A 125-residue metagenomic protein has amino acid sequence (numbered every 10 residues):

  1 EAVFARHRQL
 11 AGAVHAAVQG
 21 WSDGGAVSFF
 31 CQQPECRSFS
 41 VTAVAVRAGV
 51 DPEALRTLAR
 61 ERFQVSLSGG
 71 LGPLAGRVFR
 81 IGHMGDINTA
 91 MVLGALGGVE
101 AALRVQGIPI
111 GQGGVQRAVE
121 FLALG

Functional and structural regions predicted by a protein language model:
E1-R6, D23-Q33, G70-G72, Q106-R117: Flexible, glycine/charged-enriched surface loops at secondary-structure junctions
A2-V3, A13-A48: Conserved small-domain helix->loop->beta segment predominantly found in fold-type I
Q33, V44-V46, G69-L71, H83-G85: Active-site proximal loops enriched in glycine and acidic residues that flank catalytic Cys/His/Asp and coordinate
R37-V41, R62, G76-V78: Active-site lining segments that contact anionic ligands and/or coordinate catalytic metals
G49-T57, T89-G94: Short, conserved charged micro-motifs
A59-L67, E100-L103: A common structural junction motif
P73, R77-G125: PLP-dependent enzyme catalytic core of the Aspartate aminotransferase-like
